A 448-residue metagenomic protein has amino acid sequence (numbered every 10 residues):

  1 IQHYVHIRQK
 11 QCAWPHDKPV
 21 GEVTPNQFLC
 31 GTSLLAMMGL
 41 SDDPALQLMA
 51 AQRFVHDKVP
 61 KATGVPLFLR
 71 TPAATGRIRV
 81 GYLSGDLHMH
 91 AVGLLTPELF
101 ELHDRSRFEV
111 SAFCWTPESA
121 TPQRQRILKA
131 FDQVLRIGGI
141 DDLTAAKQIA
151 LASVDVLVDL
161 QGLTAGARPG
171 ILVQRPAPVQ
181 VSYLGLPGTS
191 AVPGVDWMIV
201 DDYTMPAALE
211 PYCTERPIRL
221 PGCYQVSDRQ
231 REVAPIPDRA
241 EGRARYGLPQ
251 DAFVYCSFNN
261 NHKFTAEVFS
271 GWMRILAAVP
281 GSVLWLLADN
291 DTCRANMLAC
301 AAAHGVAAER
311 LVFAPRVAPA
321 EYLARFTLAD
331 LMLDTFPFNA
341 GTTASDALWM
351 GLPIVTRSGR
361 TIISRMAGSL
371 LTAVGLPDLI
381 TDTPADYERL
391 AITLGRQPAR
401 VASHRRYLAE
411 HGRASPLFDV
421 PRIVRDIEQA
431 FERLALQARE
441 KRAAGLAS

Functional and structural regions predicted by a protein language model:
I1-G247, N260, S270, A299-V306 (+5 more regions): Alpha-helical solenoid repeat scaffolds of the TPR/TPR-like class and their adjacent stem/linker regions that mediate
T75-R79, P249-Y255, S282-V283: Charged active-site motifs of nucleotide-sugar-dependent glycosyltransferases
L83, F258-N259, L287, A314: Short hydrophobic "strand-cap" motifs at the C-terminus of beta-strands
R107-E109, M273-A303, A308: A conserved nucleotide-sugar
Q161, D334-A340, S358: Short Ser/Thr-rich beta->loop micro-motif in glycosyltransferases that lines and helps position the nucleotide-sugar
L333, A347: Donor-sugar nucleotide-binding helix/loop cap in glycosyltransferases
L348-W349, T372: Short alpha-helix at the nucleotide-sugar/activated-sugar donor binding site of glycosyltransferases and closely
P353-I362: Short hydrophobic beta-strand element within catalytic cores of glycosyltransferases and related nucleotide-activated
